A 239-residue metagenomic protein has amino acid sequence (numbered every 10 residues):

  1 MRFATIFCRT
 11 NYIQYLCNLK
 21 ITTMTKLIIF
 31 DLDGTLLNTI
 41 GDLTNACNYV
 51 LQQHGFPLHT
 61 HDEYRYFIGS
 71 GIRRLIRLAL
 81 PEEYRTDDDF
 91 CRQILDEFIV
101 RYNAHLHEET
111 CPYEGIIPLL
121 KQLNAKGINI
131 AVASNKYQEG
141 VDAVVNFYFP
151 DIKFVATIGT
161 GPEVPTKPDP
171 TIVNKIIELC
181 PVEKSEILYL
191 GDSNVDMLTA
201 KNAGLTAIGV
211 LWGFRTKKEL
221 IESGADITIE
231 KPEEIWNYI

Functional and structural regions predicted by a protein language model:
R2-F30, Y238: Non-catalytic pre-domain segments flanking phosphatase-related domains
M24-Y66: Active-site neighborhood of HAD-like aspartate-dependent phosphohydrolases
V50-L51, G71-T86, V144, I176-I177: Helix-loop "lid/cap" segments that line or gate small-molecule binding pockets
H54, L78-I117, K126: Metal-dependent phosphoesterase signature
E108-C111, Y137-L190, N194-A203, K217-E219: Substrate-recognition "cap/lid" segment bordering the active-site pocket of phosphatases
I117-A125, M197-N202: Surface-exposed amphipathic alpha-helices with a cationic face
L119-V145: Substrate-recognition element of Asp-dependent hydrolases with the DxDx(T/V) motif
I227-K231: Short acidic-hydrophobic, aromatic-tinged amphipathic segments that line or gate anion-handling sites
